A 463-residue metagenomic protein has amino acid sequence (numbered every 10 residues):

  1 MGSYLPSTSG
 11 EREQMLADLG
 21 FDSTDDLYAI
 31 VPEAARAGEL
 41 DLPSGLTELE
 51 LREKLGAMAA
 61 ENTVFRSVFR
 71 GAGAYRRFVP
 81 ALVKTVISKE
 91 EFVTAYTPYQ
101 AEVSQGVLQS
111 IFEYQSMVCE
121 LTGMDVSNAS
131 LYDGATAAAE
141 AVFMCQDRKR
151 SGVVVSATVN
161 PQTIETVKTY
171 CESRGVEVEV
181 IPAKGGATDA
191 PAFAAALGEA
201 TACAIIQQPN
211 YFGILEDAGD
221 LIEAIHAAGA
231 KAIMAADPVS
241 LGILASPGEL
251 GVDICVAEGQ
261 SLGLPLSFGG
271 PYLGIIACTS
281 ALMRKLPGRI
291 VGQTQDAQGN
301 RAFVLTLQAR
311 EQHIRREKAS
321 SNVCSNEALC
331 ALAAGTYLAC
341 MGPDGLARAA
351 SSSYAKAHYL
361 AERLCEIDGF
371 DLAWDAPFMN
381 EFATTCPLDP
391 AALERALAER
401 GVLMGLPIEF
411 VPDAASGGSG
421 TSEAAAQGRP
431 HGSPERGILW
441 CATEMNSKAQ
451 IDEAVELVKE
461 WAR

Functional and structural regions predicted by a protein language model:
M1-E39: Compact, charge-rich alpha-helical regulatory domains located at protein termini
G2, E11, A17, S116 (+1 more regions): PLP-dependent enzyme catalytic core of the Aspartate aminotransferase-like
A37-E113: N-terminal entrance/gating region of PLP-dependent enzymes' catalytic architecture
K89-A101, M117-G123, K149-R150, C171-E179 (+4 more regions): Gly-rich Lys/Arg/Thr-decorated short loops/hinges at beta-loop-alpha junctions or inter-strand turns that position
Y99-V103, C119-A139: Short loop-beta-helix segment that forms the pyridoxal 5′-phosphate
T136-N300, G369, T384, A391-R395 (+3 more regions): Conserved PLP-enzyme active-site core in the AAT-like
Q146-R150, S173-A183, A373-F410, P434-I438 (+3 more regions): Terminal amphipathic helices with adjacent charged low-complexity linkers/tails
L262-D368, L372-D375: Active-site C-terminal subdomain of aminotransferase-like
